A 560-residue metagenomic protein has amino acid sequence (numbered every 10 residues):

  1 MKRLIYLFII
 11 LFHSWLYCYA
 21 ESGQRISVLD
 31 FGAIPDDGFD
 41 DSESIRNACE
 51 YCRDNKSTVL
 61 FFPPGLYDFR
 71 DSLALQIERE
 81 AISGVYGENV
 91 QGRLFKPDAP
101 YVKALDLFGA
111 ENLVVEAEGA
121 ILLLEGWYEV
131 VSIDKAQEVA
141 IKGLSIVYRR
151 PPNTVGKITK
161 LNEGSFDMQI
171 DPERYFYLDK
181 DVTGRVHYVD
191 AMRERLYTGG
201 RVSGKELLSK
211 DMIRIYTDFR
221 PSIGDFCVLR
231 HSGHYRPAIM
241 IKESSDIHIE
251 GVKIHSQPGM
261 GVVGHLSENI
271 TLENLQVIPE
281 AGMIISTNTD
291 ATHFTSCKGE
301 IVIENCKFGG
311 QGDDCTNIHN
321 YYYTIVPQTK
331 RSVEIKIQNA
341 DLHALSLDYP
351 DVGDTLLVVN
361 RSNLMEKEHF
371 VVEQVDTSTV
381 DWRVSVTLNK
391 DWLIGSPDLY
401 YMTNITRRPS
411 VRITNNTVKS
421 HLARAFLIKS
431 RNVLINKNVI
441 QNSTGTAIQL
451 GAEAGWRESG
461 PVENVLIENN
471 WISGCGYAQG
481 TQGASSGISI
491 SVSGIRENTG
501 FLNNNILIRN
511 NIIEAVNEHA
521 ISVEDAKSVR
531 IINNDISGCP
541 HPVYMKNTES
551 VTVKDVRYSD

Functional and structural regions predicted by a protein language model:
M1-G23, I77: Bacterial Sec-dependent N-terminal signal peptides
Q24, T58, G65, K103 (+23 more regions): The right-handed parallel beta-helix/beta-solenoid scaffold, focusing on the short coil/turn and N-cap positions
V28-F61: Acidic Gly/Asp/Thr-rich repetitive segments characteristic of extracellular carbohydrate-active and adhesion proteins
I45-N55, D68-V114, L123-K142, R149-G164 (+8 more regions): Extracellular beta-strand-rich solenoid/capping regions of secreted or surface-exposed proteins that bind or remodel
S57, D71, L124-V130, R150-T154 (+11 more regions): Short glycine/acidic-rich loop motifs that flank beta-strands on beta-rich extracellular proteins
L124, Y148-R150, T159, Q169-L208 (+1 more regions): Ser/Thr/Gly-rich low-complexity blocks that favor extended beta-strand/coil architectures
Y197-Y235, E366-H369, V375-R412, K419 (+1 more regions): Small/polar beta-strand repeat architecture
